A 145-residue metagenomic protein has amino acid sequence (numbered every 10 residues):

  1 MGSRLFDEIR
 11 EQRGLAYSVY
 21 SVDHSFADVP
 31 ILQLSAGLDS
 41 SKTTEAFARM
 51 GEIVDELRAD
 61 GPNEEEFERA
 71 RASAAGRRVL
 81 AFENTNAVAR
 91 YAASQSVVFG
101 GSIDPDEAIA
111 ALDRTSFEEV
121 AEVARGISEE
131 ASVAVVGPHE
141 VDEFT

Functional and structural regions predicted by a protein language model:
M1-E45, I109-E130, F144-T145: Non-catalytic beta-strand/loop surface segments
E11, R58, V97: Short polybasic/polar patches that bind polyanions
A16, Y20, H24-A81: M16/insulysin-pitrilysin zinc metalloprotease superfamily fold
A72-T145: C-terminal regions of mature proteins
